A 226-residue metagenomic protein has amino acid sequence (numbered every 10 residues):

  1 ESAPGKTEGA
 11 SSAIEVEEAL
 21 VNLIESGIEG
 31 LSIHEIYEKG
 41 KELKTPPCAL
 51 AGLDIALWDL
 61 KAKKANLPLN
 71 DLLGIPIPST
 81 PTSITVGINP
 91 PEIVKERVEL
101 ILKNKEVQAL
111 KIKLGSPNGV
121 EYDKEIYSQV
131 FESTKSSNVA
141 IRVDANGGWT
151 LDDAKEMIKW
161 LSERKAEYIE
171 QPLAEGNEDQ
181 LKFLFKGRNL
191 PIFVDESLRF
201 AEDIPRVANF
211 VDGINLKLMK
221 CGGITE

Functional and structural regions predicted by a protein language model:
E1-K64: Metal- or metallocofactor-binding catalytic centers and their adjacent structured scaffolds across diverse enzyme
S2, I55, L60, I112-L114 (+3 more regions): Generic detector of well-ordered alpha-helical packing
S11, E15, L31, K44 (+9 more regions): Conserved active-site and cofactor/substrate-binding residues in soluble primary-metabolism enzymes
L53, N66, L110, D144 (+3 more regions): Conserved, mostly hydrophobic/aromatic
K64-D71: Short secondary-structure capping/junction motifs at helix and strand boundaries
D71-R188: Metal-dependent enolase-superfamily TIM-barrel catalytic cores that perform enediolate-based chemistry
G176-E226: Catalytic alpha/beta core domains of metabolic enzymes, predominantly
